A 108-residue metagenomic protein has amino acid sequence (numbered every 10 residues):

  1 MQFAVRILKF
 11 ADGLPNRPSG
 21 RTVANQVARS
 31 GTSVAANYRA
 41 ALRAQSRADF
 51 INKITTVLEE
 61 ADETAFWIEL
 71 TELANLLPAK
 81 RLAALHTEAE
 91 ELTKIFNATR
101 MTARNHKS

Functional and structural regions predicted by a protein language model:
M1-S108: Short, C-terminally biased terminal segments at protein or domain edges
